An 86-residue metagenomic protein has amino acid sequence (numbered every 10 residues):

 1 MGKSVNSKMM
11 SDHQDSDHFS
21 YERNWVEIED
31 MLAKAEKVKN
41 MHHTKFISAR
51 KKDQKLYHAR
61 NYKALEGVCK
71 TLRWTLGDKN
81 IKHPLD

Functional and structural regions predicted by a protein language model:
M1-H13, G77-D86: Short intrinsically disordered terminal tails
V5-E36: Short, charge/polar-rich alpha-helical segments
V38-D86: Short, charge-rich amphipathic interface segments used for partner binding and complex assembly
